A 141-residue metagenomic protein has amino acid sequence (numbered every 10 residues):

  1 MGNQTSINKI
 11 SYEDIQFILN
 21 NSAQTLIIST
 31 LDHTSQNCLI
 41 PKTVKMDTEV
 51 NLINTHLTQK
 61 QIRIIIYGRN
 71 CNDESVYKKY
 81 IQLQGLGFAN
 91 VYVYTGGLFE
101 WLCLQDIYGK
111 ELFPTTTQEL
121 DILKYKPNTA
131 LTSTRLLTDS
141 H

Functional and structural regions predicted by a protein language model:
G2-F17, N21-T25, T30-I65, N70-H141: Rhodanese-like catalytic fold shared by cysteine-dependent sulfurtransferases and DSP/PTP-type phosphatases
